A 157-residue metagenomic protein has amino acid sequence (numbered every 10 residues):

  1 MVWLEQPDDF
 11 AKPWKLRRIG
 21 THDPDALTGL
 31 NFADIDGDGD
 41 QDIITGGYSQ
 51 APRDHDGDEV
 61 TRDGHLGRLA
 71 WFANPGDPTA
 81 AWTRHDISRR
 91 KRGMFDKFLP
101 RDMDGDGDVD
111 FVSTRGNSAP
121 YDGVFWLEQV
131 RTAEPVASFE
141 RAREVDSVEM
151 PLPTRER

Functional and structural regions predicted by a protein language model:
M1-R157: Beta-propeller-forming repeat regions
